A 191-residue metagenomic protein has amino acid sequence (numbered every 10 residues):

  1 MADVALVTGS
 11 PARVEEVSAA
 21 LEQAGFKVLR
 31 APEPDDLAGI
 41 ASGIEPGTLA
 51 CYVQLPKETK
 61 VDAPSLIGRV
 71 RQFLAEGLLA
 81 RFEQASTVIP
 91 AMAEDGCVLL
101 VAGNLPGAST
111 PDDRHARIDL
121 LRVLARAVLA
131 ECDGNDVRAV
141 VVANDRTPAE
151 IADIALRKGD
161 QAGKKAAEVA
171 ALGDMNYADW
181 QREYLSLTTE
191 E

Functional and structural regions predicted by a protein language model:
M1-D35: Canonical Rossmann dinucleotide-binding motif of NAD(H)/NADP(H)-dependent dehydrogenases/reductases, specifically
V4, T48-C51, C97: Structural motif
E15-Q23, D113-V128, D153-R157: Short, aromatic/basic amphipathic alpha-helical patches
S18-A31, P46-G47, A80, A91-G96 (+2 more regions): Structural alpha-beta junctions
L21, G25-L29, A38-P64, A162-A166: A glycine-rich helix->loop->beta "capping" turn within Rossmann-like NAD(P)(H)-dependent oxidoreductase domains
D35-D36, P90: Short acidic loop-to-helix transition motifs that present clustered carboxylates
P56-D133, V142-R146: Catalytic loop of short-chain dehydrogenase/reductase
A130-E191: C-terminal helical subdomain
